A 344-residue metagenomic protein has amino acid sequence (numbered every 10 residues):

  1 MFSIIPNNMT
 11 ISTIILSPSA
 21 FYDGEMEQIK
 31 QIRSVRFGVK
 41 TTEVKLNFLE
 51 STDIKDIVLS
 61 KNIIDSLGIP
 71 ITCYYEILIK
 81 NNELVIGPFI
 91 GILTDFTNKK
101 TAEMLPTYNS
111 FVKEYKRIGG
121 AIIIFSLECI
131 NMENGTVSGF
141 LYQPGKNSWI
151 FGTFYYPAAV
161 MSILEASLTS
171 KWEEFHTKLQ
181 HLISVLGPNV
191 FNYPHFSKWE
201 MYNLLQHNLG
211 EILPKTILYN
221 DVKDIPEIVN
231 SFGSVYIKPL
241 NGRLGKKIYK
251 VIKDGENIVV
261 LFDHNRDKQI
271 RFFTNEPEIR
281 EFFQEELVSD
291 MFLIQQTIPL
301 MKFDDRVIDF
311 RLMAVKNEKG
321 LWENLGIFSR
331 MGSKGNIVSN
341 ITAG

Functional and structural regions predicted by a protein language model:
M1-I86: Short beta-strand-centered segments at strand-helix junctions
R33-V35, S138-Y142, N257-F262: Short polybasic amphipathic segments
E83-I86, K116-R117, F151-P157, I228-S231 (+1 more regions): Flexible, charged surface loops at secondary-structure boundaries
G87-N98: Short beta-strand segments enriched in small/hydrophobic residues
I92, M161-S162, I237: Redox-cofactor binding/interface segments in oxidoreductases and associated redox assembly factors
F96, E165-S167, L240-G242: Short glycine-rich anion-binding loops that position phosphate/pyrophosphate groups of nucleotides and phosphorylated
K99-N220, D224: Conserved N-proximal alpha/beta basic substrate-recognition cap immediately N-terminal to, or forming the N-lobe
V229-S234, N241-Y249, K253-G344: Phosphate-binding site of ATP-dependent enzymes
